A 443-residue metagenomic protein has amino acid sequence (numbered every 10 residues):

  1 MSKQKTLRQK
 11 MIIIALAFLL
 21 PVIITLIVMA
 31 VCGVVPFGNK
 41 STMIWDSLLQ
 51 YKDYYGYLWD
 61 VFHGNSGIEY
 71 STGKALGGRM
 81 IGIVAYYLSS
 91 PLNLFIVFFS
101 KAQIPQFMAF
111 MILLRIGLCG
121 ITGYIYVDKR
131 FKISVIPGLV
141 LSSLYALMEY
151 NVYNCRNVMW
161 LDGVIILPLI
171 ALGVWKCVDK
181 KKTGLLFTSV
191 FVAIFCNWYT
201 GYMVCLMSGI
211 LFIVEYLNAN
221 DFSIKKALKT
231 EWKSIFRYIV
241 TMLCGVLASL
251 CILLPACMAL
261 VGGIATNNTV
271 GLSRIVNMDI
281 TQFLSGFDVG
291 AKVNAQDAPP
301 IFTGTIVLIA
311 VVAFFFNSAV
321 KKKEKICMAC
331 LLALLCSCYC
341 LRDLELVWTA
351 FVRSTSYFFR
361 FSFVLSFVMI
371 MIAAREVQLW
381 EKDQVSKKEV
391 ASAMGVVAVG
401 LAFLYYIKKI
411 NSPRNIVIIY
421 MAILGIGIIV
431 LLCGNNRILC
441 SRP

Functional and structural regions predicted by a protein language model:
M1-L7, A219-S234, E381-V390: Membrane-interfacial, low-structure loops and terminal tails that flank and connect transmembrane helices in multi-pass
M1-V34, K233, R237, R437: Start-transfer (signal-anchor) and selected internal transmembrane alpha helices of multi-pass inner/ER membrane
F18-P21, I116-Y126, V135-N220, S234-C257 (+2 more regions): Membrane-embedded helix bundles of polyisoprenyl
V22-G123, S143-I165, M203, L260-A265 (+3 more regions): Membrane-interface coil-to-helix junctions
W45-F62, P91, S234-Y238, M242-C327 (+4 more regions): Periplasmic/ER-lumenal interhelical loops and adjacent helix-loop junctions in multi-pass membrane proteins
I81-Y86, P105-G117, P137, L144-A171 (+5 more regions): Membrane-interface micro-motifs in multi-pass membrane enzymes
C119-V127, I166-V178, L206-V214, L308-F315 (+2 more regions): Transmembrane alpha-helical segments
K181, T200, I326-R342, V352 (+1 more regions): Contiguous transmembrane helix-bundle modules in multi-pass membrane proteins
